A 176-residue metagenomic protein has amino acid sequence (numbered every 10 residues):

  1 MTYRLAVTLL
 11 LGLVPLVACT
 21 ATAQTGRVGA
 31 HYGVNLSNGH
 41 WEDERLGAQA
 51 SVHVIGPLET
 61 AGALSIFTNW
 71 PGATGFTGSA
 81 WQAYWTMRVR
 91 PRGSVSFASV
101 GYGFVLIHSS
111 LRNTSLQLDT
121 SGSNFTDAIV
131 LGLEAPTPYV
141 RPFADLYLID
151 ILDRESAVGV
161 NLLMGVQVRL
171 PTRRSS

Functional and structural regions predicted by a protein language model:
M1-L5: Positively charged n-region of N-terminal signal peptides that target proteins for export
A6-A18: Bacterial N-terminal signal peptides
L10-G12, T22, V100-G103: Short intrinsically disordered, low-complexity segments
C19-A73, M87, G159-L163, Q167-R174: Short glycine/proline- and aromatic-enriched beta-strand/turn motifs that initiate or cap beta-hairpins
Q24, H40-L46, T77-A83, S94 (+2 more regions): Residues that define the transmembrane beta-barrel architecture of outer-membrane proteins
G33-L36, W70-T74, T114-D119, L148-R154: Extracellular loop and loop/strand-boundary signature of outer-membrane beta-barrel proteins
Q49-T114, N124-T126, A135-R141, L146 (+1 more regions): Gram-negative (and chloroplast) outer-membrane scaffold detector with strong preference for beta-barrel transmembrane
I129, E134-S176: Predominantly the C-terminal beta-signal and adjacent terminal strand-loop region of outer-membrane beta-barrel
